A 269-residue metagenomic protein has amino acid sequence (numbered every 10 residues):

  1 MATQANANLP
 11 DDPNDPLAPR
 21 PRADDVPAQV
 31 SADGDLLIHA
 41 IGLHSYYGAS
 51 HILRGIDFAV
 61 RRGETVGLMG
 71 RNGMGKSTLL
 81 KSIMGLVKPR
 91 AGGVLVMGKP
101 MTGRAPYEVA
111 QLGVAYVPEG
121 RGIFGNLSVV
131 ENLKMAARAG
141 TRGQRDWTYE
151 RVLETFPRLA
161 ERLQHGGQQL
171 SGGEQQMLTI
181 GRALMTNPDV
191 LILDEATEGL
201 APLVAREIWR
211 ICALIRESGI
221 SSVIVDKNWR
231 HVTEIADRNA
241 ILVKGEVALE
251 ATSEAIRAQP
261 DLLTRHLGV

Functional and structural regions predicted by a protein language model:
M69-R71: The feature captures the beta-strand-to-loop junction immediately N-terminal to the Walker
M84: Helix-to-loop junction immediately C-terminal to a conserved catalytic motif
G92-M101, L112, R145-Y149, A251: Conserved ABC transporter NBD signature motif
G166-L170, E174: Conserved ABC ATPase signature
A183-L184: ABC ATPase C-loop
L191-E195: Catalytic Walker B motif of ABC-type/P-loop ATPase nucleotide-binding domains
